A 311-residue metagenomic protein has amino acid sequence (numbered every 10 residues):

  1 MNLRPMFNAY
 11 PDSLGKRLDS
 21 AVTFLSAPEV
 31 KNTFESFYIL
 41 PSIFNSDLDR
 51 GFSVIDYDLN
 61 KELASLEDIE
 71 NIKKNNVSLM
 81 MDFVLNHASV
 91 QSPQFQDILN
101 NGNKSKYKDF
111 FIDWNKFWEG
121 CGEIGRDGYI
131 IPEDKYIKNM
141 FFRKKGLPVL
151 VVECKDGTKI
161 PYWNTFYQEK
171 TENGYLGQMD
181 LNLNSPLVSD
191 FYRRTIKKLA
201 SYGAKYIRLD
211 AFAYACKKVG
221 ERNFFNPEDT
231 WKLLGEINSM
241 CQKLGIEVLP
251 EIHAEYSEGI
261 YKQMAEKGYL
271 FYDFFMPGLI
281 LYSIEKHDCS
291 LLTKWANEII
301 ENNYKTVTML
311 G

Functional and structural regions predicted by a protein language model:
N2-L187, K197, F212-I284: Acidic/aromatic-lined carbohydrate-recognition and catalytic surfaces of CAZymes acting on diverse glycans
F34-S36, A204, K305-T306: Local beta-strand N-terminus motif with an aromatic residue
E62-L63, C289-W295: Short linear interaction motifs
K104-K106, F110, S185-I207, W295-I300: An active-site-proximal structural segment forming one wall of the substrate-binding cleft that immediately precedes
G203, A265-Y269, Y304: Glycine-enriched alpha-helix->loop->beta-strand junction motifs that scaffold or abut catalytic
R208, L249, M309-G311: Structured core elements
T293-G311: Active-site-proximal substrate-binding groove within the catalytic cores of carbohydrate-active enzymes
